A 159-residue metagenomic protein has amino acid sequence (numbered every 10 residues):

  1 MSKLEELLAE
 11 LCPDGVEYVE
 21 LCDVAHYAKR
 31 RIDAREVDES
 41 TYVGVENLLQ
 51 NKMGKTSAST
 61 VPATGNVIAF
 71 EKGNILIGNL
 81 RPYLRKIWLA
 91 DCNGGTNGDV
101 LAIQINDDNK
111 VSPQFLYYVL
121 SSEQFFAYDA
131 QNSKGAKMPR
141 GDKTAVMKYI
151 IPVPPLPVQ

Functional and structural regions predicted by a protein language model:
K3, L7-I32, L156: Non-catalytic DNA-recognition/assembly elements of restriction-modification systems
L4-E5, K29-D33, Q50-N51, V111 (+3 more regions): Short loop/beta submotifs within extracellular cysteine-rich repeat domains
V24-I32, T41-K72, D91: Sequence-specific dsDNA recognition surfaces
A34-Y42, Q131-N132: Short coil/turn segments at secondary-structure boundaries
N66-I68, K72-E123, R140: A short beta-sheet element
L80, G95-L101, K134-P157: A short glycine-rich beta-alpha junction/loop motif
